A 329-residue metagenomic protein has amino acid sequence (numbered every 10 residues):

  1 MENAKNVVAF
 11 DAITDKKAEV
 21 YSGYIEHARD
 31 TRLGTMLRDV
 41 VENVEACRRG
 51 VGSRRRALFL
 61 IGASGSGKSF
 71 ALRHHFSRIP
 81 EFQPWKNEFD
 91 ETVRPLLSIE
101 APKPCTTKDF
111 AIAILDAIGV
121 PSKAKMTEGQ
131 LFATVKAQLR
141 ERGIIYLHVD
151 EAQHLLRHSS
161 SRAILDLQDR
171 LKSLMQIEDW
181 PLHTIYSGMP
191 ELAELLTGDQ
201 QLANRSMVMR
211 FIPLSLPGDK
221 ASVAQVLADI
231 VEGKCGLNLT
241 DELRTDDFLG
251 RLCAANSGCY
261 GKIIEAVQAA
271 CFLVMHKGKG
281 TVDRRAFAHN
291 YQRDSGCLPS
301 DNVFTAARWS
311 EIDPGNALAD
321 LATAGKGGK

Functional and structural regions predicted by a protein language model:
M1-L58: Walker A/P-loop-proximal flanking segment of P-loop NTPase domains
E2-V20, R94, A224-K329: C-terminal alpha-helical "lid" subdomain
K5, A9-F10, T106-A113, S122-R170 (+4 more regions): Mid-core helix/loop region of P-loop NTP-binding domains shared across ATPases and GTPases
K68: Conserved lysine of the Walker
A71, H75: Hydrophobic positions on the alpha1 helix immediately C-terminal to the Walker A/P-loop
R78-E88, V120-S122: Post-Walker A helix-loop "phosphate-sensing" segment adjacent to the P-loop in P-loop NTPases
L96-C105: A short hydrophobic beta-strand->loop->alpha-helix junction that borders the nucleotide-binding pocket of P-loop NTPases
H154-L156, L167-D247: The catalytic "switch" region of P-loop NTPases
